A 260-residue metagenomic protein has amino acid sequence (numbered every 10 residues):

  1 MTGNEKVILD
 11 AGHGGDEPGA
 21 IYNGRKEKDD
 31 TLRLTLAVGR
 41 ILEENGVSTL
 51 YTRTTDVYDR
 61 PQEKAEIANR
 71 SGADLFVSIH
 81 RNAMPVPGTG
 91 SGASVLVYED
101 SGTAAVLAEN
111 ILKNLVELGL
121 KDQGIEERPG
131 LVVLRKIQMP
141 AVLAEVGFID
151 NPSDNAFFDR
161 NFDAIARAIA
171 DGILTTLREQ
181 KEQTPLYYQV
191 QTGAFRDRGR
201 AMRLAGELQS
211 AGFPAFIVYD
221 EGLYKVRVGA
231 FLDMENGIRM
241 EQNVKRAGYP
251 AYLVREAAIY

Functional and structural regions predicted by a protein language model:
T2-K6, E17, R25, D29-Y187 (+2 more regions): Active-site-proximal helix/loop segments of hydrolytic enzymes
G12: Extracellular repeat turn/loop positions enriched in glycine and acidic/polar residues, especially those that create
G72, T184, Q191, D220 (+1 more regions): A general marker of short, structured functional hotspots
D100, G193, G229: Glycine- and other small-residue-rich loops at beta-strand/loop junctions that grip anionic moieties
Y188-T192, V226: A short beta-strand micro-motif
R196-Y260: Extracytoplasmic
